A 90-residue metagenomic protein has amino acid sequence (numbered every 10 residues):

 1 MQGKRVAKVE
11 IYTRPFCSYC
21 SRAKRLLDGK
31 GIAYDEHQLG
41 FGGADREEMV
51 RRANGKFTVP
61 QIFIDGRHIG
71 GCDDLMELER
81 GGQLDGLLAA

Functional and structural regions predicted by a protein language model:
M1-G3, P60, M76: Short secondary-structure boundary/capping segments
Q2-H37: Local sequence-structure signature of Cys/Sec-based thiol-disulfide redox active-site neighborhoods
R5, N54-K56, E77-L78, A90: Short alpha-helix boundary/capping motifs
S21, A44, G70: Residues that form or flank phosphate/diphosphate-binding pockets in enzymes that use nucleotide phosphates
L39-F57, Q83, L87: Thioredoxin-like thiol-disulfide oxidoreductase module
N54-F63, D73: Structural micro-motif
I64-A89: Non-catalytic, surface beta->alpha helical segment in thiol-disulfide oxidoreductase systems
